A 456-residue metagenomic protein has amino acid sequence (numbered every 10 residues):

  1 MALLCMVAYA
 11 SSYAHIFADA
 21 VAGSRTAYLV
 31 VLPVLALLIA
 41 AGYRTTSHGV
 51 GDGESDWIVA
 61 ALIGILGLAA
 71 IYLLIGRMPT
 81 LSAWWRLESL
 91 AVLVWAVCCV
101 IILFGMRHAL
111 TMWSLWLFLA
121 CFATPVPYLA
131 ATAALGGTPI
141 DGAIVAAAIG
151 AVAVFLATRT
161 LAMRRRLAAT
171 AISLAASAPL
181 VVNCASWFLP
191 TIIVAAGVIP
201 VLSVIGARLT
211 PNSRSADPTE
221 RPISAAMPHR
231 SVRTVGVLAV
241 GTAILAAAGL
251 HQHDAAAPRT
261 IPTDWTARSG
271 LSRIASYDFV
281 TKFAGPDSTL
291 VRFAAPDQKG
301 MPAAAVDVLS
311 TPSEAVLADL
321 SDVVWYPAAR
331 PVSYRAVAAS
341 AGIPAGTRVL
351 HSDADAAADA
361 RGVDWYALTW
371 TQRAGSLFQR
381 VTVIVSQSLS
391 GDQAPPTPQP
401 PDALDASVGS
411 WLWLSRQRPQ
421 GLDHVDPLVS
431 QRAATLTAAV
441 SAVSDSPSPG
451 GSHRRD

Functional and structural regions predicted by a protein language model:
M1-F17, L245-L250: Alpha-helical transmembrane segments of multi-pass membrane proteins
M1-S11, I58-A69: Alpha-helical transmembrane segments
S12-R25, Y43-V50: Short, hydrophobic transmembrane alpha-helix segments
F17-A22, L73-W85, I102-H108, Y128-T138 (+1 more regions): Membrane-interface helix caps and helix-loop-helix hairpins in membrane proteins
D19-L37: Loop-to-helix transition at the N-terminal end of transmembrane alpha-helices
A134-D217: Membrane-embedded alpha-helical segments of integral membrane proteins
T219-H253: Internal/C-terminal transmembrane anchor helices
Q298-R455: A cross-kingdom signal targeting lumenal/periplasmic-facing segments of multi-pass membrane and secretory-pathway
